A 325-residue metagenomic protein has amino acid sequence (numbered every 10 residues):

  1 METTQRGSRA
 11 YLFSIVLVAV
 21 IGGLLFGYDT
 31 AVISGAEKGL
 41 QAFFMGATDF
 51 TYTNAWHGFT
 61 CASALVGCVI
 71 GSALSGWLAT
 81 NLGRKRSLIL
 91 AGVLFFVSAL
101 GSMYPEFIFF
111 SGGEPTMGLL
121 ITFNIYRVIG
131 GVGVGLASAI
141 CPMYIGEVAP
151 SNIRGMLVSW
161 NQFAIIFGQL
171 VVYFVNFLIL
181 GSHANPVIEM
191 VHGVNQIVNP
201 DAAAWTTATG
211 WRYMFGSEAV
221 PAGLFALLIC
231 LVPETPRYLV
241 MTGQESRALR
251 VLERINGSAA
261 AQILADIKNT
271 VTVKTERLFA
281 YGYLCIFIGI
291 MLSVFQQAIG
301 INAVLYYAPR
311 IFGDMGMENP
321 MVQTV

Functional and structural regions predicted by a protein language model:
M1-E253, N269-V325: Alpha-helical transmembrane bundle of multi-pass membrane proteins
I255-G257: Short helix/loop segments within enzyme catalytic domains that coordinate or immediately flank catalytic cofactors
A260-N269: Short, well-structured alpha-helical segments
